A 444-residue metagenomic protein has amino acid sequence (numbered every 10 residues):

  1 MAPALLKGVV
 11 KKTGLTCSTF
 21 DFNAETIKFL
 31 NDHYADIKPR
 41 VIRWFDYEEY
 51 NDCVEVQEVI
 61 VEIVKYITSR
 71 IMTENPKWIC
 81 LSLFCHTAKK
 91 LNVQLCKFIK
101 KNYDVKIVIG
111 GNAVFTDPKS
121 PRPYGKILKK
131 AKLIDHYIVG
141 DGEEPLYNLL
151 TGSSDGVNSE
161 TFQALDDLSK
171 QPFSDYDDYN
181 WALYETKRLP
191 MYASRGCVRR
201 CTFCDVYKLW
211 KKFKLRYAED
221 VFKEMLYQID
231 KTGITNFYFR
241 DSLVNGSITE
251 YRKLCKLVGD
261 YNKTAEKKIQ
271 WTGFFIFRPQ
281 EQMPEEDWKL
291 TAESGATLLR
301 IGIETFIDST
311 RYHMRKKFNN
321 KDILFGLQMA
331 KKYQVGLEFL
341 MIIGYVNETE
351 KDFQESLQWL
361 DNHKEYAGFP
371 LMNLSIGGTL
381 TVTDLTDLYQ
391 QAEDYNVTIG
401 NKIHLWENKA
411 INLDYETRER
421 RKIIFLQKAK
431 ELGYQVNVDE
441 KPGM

Functional and structural regions predicted by a protein language model:
M1-G233: Acidic, low-complexity intrinsically disordered segments
M1-L5, T19-L30, K351-M444: C-terminal accessory regions of radical SAM enzymes
L6, Y66-R70, L91-L95, I99 (+7 more regions): A general structural detector for well-ordered alpha-helical segments in enzyme core domains, enriched
G14, I99-V105, K132, G259-K268 (+2 more regions): Short helix-capping segments at alpha-helix termini
N23, A113, R240-G246, I276 (+2 more regions): Short, solvent-exposed turn/loop segments enriched in Gly/Ser/Thr/Pro and often Arg
V108-I109, I138, T272, E338 (+1 more regions): Structural detector of well-ordered beta-strand residues that form the stable sheet scaffold of enzyme domains
R122-L146, W288-L298, E355-G377: Structural recognition of alpha->loop->beta junctions
P172-L337, Q358: Radical SAM [4Fe-4S] cluster-binding motif and immediate context
